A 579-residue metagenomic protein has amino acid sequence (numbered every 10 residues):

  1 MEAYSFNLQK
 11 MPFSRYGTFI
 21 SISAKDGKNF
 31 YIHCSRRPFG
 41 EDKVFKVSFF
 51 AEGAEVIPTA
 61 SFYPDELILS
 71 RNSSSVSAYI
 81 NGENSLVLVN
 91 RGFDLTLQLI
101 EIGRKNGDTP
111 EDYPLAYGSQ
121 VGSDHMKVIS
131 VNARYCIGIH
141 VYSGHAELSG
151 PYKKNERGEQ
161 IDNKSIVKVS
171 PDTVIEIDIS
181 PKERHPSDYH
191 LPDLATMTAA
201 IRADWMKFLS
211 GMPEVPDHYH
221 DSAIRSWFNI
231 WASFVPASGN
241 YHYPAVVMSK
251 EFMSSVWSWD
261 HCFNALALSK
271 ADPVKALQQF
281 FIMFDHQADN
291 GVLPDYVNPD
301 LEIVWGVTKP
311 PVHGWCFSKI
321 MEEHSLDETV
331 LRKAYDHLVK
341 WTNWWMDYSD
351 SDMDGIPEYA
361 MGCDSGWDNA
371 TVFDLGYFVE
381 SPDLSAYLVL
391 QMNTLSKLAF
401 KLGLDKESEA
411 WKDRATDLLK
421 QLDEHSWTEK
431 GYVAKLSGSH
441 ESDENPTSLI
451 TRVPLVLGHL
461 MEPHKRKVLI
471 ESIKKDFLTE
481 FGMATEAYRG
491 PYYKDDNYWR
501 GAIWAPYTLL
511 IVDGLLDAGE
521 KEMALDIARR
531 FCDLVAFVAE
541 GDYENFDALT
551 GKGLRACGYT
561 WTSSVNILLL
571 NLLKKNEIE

Functional and structural regions predicted by a protein language model:
M1-H218, D517, T560, K575-E579: Terminal accessory carbohydrate-recognition/targeting modules of carbohydrate-active enzymes
Y79-N84, Q160-D162, V169, A237 (+3 more regions): Short, ordered beta-strand-loop transition motifs
K168-H190, D295-V312, L326, N343-D413 (+5 more regions): The feature captures the catalytic groove of carbohydrate-active enzymes
D193-A200, D204, H218-R225, D272-D285 (+5 more regions): Extended, well-ordered alpha-helical scaffold segments
V215-S254, Q279-D300, D350-E380, K420-I503 (+1 more regions): Extended glycan-interaction surfaces of carbohydrate-active proteins
S255-H286, I450-E462, T508-K521, A528: Alpha-helical support elements that line or immediately flank enzyme active sites and cofactor-binding pockets
W259-D285, D289, G306-D352, G376-T394 (+1 more regions): Substrate-binding cleft of carbohydrate-active enzyme catalytic domains
L266-S269, W315-E323, L390-K401, V456-H459 (+2 more regions): Short glycine/serine- and small hydrophobic-enriched flexible loop segments
